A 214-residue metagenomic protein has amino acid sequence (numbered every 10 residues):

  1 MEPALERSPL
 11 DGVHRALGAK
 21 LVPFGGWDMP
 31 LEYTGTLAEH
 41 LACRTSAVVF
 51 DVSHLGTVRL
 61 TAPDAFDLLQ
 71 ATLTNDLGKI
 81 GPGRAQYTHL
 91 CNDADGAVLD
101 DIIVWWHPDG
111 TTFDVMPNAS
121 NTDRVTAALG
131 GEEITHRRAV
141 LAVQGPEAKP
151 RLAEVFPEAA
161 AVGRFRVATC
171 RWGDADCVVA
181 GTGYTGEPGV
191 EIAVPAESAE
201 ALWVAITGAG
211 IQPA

Functional and structural regions predicted by a protein language model:
M1-A214: Basic, glycine/lysine-rich polyanion-binding surfaces/domains
